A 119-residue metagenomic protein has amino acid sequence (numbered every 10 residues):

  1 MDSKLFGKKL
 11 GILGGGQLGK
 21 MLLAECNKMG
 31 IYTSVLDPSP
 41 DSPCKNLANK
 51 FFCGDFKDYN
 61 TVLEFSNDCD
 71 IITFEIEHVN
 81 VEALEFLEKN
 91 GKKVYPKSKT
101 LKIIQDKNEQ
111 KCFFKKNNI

Functional and structural regions predicted by a protein language model:
M1-C112: ATP-binding N-terminal substructure of ATP-dependent carboxylate-amine bond-forming enzymes
F113-I119: Rossmann-like NAD(P)H-binding beta-loop-alpha module
